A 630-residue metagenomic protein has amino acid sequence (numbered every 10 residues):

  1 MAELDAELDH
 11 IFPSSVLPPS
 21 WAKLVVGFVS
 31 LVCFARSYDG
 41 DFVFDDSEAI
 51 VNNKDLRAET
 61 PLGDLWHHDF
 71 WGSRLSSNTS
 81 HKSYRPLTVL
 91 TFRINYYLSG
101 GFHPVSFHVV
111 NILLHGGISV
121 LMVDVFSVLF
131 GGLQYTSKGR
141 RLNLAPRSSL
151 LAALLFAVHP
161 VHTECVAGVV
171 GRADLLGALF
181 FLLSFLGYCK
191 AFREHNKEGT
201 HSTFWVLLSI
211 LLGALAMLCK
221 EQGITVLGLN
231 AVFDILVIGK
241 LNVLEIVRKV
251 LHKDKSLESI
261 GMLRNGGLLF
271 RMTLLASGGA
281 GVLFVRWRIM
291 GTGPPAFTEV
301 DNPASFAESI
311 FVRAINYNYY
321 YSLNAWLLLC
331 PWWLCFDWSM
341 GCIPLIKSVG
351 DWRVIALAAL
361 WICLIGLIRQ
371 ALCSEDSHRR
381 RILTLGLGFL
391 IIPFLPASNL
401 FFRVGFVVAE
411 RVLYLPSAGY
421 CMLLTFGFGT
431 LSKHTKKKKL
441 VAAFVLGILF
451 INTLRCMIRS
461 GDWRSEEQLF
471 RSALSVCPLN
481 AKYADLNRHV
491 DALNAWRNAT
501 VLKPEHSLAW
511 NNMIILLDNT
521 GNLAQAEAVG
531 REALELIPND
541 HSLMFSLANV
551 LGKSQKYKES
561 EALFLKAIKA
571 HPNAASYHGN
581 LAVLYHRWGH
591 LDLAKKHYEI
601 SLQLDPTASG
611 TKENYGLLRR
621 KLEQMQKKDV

Functional and structural regions predicted by a protein language model:
M1-G521, Q525, E535-I537, S542: Polytopic membrane enzymes that build or remodel cell-surface glycoconjugates and lipids
S149-A152, A216, G223, A499 (+7 more regions): Small-residue (primarily alanine) positions within well-ordered alpha-helices, especially packing/interaction faces
D462-Q468, D485-N498, L508, D518-E532 (+5 more regions): Structural signature of tandem alpha-helical TPR/SEL1-like repeats, specifically the intra-repeat loop/turn
L474-S475, T500, L534, I568 (+2 more regions): A conserved position within tetratricopeptide repeats
G579-V583, W588, K595-Y598, D605-E613: A hydrophobic alpha-helix/topogenic segment detector that preferentially activates on transmembrane helices
A608-Q626: TPR/TPR-like alpha-solenoid helical repeat scaffolds
